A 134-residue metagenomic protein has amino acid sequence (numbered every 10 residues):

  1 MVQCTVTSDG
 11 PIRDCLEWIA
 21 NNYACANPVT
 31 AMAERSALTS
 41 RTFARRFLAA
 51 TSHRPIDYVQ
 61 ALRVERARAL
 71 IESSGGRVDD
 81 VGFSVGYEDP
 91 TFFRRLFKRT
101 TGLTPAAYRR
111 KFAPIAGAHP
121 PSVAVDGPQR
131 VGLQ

Functional and structural regions predicted by a protein language model:
C4-P28, F47-T51, R68-R77, F97 (+1 more regions): Basic, amphipathic alpha-helical hairpins
D14, L38, T42: Donor-nucleotide binding loops and adjacent catalytic segments primarily of GT-B fold Leloir glycosyltransferases
A26-T30, L38, L48-D89, R110-Q134: Terminal helix-turn-helix DNA-binding modules in bacterial transcription factors
R41, P90-T91, A106: Key DNA-contact positions within bacterial/archaeal DNA-binding proteins
F43, A67, F93: Short hydrophobic/aromatic patches on the structural cores and recognition surfaces of FHA
R94-R95, A107-F112: Generic C-terminus detector
